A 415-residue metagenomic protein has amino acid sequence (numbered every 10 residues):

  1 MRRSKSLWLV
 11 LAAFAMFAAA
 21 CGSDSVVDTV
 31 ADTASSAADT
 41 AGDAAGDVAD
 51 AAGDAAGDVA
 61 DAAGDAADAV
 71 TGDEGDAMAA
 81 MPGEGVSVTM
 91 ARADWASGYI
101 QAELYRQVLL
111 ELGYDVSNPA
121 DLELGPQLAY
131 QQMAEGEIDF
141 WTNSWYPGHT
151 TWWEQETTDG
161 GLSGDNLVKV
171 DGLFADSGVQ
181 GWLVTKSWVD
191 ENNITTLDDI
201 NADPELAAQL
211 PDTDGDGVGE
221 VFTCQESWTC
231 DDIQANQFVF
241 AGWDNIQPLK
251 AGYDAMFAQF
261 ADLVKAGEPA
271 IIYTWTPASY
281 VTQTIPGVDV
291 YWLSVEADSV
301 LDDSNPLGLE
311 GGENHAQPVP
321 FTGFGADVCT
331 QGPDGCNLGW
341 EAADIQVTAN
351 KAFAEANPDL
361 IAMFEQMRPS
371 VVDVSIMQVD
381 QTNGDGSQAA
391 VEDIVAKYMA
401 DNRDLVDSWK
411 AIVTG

Functional and structural regions predicted by a protein language model:
A15-A20: C-terminal motif of bacterial Sec signal peptides marking the signal peptidase cleavage site
G22-D24: Bacterial signal peptide processing site
D61-M90, A208-V218, L405-G415: Immediate post-signal peptide segment of exported/extracytoplasmic ligand-binding proteins
G83-S97, Y114-D121, V218-F222, F364: Short, well-ordered beta-strand elements
A96-D115, N236-F238: Short, polar/charged alpha-helical segment
A102, L122-L162, Q259-D262, S279-I285: Pocket-flanking alpha-helical
Q127-L128, T158-V170, Q237-W243, P248-I376: Flexible, solvent-exposed loop/hinge segments that line or gate ligand/substrate-binding clefts
G164-F222: A conserved helix-loop-strand patch within extracytoplasmic ligand-binding domains of the periplasmic binding
